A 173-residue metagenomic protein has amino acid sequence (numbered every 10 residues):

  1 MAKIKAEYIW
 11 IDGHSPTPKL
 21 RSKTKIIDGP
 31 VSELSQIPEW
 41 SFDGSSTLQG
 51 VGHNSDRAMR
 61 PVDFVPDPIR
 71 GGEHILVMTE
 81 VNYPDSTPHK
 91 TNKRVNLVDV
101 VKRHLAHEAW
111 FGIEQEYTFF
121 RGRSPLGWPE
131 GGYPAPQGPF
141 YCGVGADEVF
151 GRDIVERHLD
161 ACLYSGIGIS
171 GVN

Functional and structural regions predicted by a protein language model:
M1-N173: Glycine-rich, acidic/polar active-site loops that bind/position phosphate-bearing ligands
